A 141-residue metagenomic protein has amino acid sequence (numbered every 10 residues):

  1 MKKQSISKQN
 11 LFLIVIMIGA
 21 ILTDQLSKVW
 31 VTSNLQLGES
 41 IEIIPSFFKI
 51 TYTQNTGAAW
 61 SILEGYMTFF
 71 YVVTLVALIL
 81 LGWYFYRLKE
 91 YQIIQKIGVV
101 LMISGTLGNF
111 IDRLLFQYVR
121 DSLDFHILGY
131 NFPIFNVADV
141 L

Functional and structural regions predicted by a protein language model:
M1-L141: Alpha-helical transmembrane bundles and membrane-interface segments of multipass inner-membrane proteins
